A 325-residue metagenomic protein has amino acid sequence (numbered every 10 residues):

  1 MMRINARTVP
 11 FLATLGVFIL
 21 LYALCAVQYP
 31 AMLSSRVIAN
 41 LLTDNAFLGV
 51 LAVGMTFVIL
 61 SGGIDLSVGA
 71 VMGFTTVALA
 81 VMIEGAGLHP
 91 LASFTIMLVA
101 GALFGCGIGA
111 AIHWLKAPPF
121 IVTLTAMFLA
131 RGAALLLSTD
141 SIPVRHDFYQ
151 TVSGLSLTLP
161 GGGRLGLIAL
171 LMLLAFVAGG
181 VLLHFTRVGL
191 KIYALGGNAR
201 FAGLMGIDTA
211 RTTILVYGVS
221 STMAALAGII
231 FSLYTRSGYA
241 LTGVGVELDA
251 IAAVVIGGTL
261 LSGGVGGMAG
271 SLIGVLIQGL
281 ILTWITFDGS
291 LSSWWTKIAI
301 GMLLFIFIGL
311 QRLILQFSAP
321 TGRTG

Functional and structural regions predicted by a protein language model:
M1-A23, V27, G197, L204-R211 (+1 more regions): Cytosolic-side transmembrane-helix boundaries in multi-pass membrane proteins
N5, P119-V188, T212-L215, T235-G243 (+2 more regions): Transmembrane helix-bundle core of multi-pass membrane transporters and related energy-transducing complexes
V17-L33, S61, L135-S138, G179-R187: Structural signal for alpha-helical transmembrane segments and their membrane-water exit/capping regions in multi-pass
L21-P30, S35-A86, A110-K116, V254-M268 (+1 more regions): Single transmembrane alpha-helix segments in multi-pass membrane proteins
N45-G54, A70-F74, L103-C106, T125-F128 (+7 more regions): Hydrophobic alpha-helical segments embedded in the membrane of multi-pass proteins
G87-M127, I273-G274, Q278: Alpha-helical transmembrane segments within multi-pass membrane transporters and channels
H89-M97, L103-I108, L159-G238: Helix-loop-helix "hairpin" substructures at the membrane interface of multi-pass membrane proteins
A224, Y234-G301: Transmembrane alpha-helical segments in multi-pass inner-membrane proteins
